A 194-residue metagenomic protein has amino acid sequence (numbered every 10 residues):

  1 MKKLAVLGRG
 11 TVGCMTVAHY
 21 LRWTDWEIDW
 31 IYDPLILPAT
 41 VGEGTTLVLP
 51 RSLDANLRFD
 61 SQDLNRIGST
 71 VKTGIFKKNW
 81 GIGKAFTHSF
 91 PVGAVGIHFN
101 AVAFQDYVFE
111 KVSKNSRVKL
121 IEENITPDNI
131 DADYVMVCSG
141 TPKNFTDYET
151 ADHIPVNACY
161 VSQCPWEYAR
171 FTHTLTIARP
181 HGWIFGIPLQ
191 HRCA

Functional and structural regions predicted by a protein language model:
K2-D29: N-terminal Rossmann-like FAD-binding beta1-loop-alpha1 element of flavoenzymes
V12-G13, I36, P142: Conserved Rossmann-like nucleotide-cofactor binding loop
T16-V17, A39-T45, T146-Y148: A short acidic (Asp/Glu
H19, V102-A194: Predominantly flavin-linked oxidoreductase catalytic cores and closely associated redox partners
I31-A39, V92-V95, R192-A194: Glycine-/proline-rich flexible loop or hinge segments
I31-D33, L64-I67, I121-E123, L189: Conserved beta-strand termini and adjacent loop/short-helix elements that scaffold enzyme active sites in alpha/beta
L35-P91: N-terminal FAD cofactor-binding segment of flavoenzymes
G44, F90-K111: Short beta-strand to alpha-helix junction loop
